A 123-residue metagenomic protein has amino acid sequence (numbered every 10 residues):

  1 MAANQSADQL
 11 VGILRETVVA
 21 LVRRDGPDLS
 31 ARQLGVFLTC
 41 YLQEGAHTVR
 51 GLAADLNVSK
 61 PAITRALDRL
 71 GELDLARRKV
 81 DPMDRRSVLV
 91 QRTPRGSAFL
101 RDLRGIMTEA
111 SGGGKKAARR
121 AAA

Functional and structural regions predicted by a protein language model:
M1-P27, A123: N-terminal leader segment of winged-helix/HTH proteins
E16, G35-L38, R65-G71: Generic structural signal for well-ordered, non-membrane alpha-helices
T17, L21, R101-A123: Amphipathic alpha-helical dimerization/coiled-coil segments that flank or bridge DNA-binding/regulatory modules
V19-V58: N-terminal helix-turn-helix DNA-binding core of bacterial DNA-binding proteins
A46-V88: Canonical helix-turn-helix DNA-binding module
P82-L103: Basic, amphipathic "hinge/linker" alpha-helix immediately C-terminal to the N-terminal HTH DNA-binding motif
